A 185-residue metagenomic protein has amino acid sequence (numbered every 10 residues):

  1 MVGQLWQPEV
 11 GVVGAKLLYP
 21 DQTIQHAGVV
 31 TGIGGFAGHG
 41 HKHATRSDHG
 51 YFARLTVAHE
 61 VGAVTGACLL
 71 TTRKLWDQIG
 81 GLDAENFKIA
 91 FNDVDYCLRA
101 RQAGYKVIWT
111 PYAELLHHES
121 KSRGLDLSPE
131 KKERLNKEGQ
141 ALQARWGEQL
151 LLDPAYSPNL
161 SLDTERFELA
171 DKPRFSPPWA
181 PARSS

Functional and structural regions predicted by a protein language model:
M1-F36: Conserved donor NDP-sugar-binding/catalytic core segment of glycosyltransferases
M1-V2, L55-G80, E85-L116: A short, conserved alpha-helix in the catalytic core of glycosyltransferases
V2, R123-G124: Short helix/strand-bridging catalytic loops that position acidic/His residues to coordinate divalent metals and engage
Q7-V10, W76, Q102, K106 (+2 more regions): Short, well-ordered loop/turn and helix-capping segments at boundaries between secondary-structure elements and domains
G11, D21-Q22, I33-V61, L70 (+2 more regions): C-terminal, non-catalytic tails of nucleotide-sugar-dependent glycosyltransferases
V13-K16, T110-P111, H118: Short glycine/serine/threonine-enriched helix-capping/active-site loop that flanks the nucleotide-sugar donor pocket
L17, N92, S120: Histidine-centered beta-alpha loop that forms part of the nucleotide-sugar donor binding/catalytic region in diverse
L116-S122: Short acidic (Asp/Glu) and glycine-rich catalytic loops that position anionic groups and cofactors
